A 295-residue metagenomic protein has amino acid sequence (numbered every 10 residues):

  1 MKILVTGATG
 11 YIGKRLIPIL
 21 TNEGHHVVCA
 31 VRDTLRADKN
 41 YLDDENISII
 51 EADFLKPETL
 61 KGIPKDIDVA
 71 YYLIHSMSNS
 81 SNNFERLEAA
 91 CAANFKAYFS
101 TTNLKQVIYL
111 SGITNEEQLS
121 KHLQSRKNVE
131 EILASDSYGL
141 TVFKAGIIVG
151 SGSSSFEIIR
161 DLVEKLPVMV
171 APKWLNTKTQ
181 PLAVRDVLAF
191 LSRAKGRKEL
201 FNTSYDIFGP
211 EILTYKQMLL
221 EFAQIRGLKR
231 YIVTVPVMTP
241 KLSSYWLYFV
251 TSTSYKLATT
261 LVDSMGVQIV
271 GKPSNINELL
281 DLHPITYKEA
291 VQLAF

Functional and structural regions predicted by a protein language model:
K2, F190-L257, G271-F295: Mid/C-terminal beta-alpha module of Rossmann-like enzyme folds, strongest in SDR-family dehydrogenases/epimerases
I3-H25: N-terminal Rossmann NAD(P)H-binding glycine-rich loop of SDR-like oxidoreductase domains
V5, Y72, Q106-Y109, T141-K144 (+2 more regions): Structural signature of the Rossmann-like NAD(P)-dependent dehydrogenase/reductase core
H25-R32: Conserved glycine-rich Rossmann-like NAD(P)H-binding loop of the short-chain dehydrogenase/reductase
L35-R36, Y41-T101, I113-Q118: NAD(P)H-binding glycine-rich loop region in Rossmannoid oxidoreductase-like domains and their noncatalytic homologs
P57, A93-K96, V184-S192, K288-Q292: Short, amphipathic alpha-helical "lid/cap" segments that border enzyme active or binding sites
S76-K165: Glycine-/Pro-rich loop/turn segments that contact NAD(P) or position catalytic residues in Rossmann-like domains
S154-S155, W174-K195, T203-D206: Substrate-positioning beta->alpha
